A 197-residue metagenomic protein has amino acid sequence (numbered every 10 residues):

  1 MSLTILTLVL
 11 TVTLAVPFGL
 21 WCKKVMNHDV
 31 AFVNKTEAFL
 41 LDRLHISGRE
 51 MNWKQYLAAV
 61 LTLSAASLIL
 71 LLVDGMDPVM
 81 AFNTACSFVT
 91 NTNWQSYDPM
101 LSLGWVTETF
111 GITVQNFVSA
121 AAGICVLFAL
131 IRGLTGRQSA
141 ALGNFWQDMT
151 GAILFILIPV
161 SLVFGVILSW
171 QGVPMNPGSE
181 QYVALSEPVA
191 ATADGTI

Functional and structural regions predicted by a protein language model:
M1-S2, V16, V89-T90, V106-F110 (+3 more regions): Alpha-helical context
M1-T84, T135-G143, Q147-L185: N-terminal alpha-helical transmembrane segments of multi-pass membrane transport and channel/translocase proteins
L10, M100-R132: Pore domain of cation channels
G75-G111, P174-I197: P-loop potassium selectivity filter motif centered on the GYG triad
T84-N93, N116-A121, C125, A129 (+2 more regions): Mid-bilayer segments of alpha-helical transmembrane spans in multi-pass integral membrane proteins that mediate
